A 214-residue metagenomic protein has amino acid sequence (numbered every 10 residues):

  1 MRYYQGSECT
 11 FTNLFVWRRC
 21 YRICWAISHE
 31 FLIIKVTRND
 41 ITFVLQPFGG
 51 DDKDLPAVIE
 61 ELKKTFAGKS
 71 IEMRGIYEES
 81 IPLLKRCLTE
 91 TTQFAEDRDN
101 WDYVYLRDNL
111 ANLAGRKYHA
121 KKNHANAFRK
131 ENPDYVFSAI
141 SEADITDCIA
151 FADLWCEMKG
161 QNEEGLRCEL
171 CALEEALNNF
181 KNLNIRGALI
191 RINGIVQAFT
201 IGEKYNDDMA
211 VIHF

Functional and structural regions predicted by a protein language model:
M1-G6: Hydrophobic, proline/glycine-rich low-complexity stretches
C9-E79, R191-F214: Conserved donor-binding loop and adjoining core beta-sheet/short helix segment in diverse acyl/aminoacyl transferases
L55, K121, A172-L173: Amphipathic coiled-coil/heptad-repeat helices and related helical stalk/stem segments that mediate oligomerization
V58-I59, R86-T91: Short acidic (Asp/Glu) patches
K69-C87, R98-D102: Short, glycine/charge-rich beta-strand/loop segments that flank catalytic centers and engage negatively charged groups
E90-E163: Acyltransferase donor/substrate-recognition loop-hinge adjacent to the catalytic core
A143, D147-I195: Short, conserved active-site entrance elements at the starts or edges of catalytic domains
